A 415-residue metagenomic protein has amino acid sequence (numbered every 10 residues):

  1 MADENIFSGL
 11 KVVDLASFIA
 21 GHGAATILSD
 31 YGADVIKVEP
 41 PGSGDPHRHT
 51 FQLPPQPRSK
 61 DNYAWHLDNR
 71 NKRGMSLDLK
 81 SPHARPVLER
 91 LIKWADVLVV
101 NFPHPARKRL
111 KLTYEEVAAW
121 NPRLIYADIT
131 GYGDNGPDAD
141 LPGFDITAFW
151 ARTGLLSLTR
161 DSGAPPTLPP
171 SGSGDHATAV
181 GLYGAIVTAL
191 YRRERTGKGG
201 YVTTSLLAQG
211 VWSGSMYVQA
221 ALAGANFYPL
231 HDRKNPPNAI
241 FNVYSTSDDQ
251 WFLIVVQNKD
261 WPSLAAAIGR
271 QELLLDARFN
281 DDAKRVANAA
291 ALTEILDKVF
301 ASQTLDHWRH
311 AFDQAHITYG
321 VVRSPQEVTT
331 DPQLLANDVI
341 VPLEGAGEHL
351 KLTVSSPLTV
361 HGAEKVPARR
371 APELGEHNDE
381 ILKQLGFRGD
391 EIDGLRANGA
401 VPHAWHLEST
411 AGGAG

Functional and structural regions predicted by a protein language model:
M1-K198, F227, E373, D379-G415: N-terminal helix-loop segment corresponding to the beta1-alpha1 unit of nucleotide/adenylate-binding folds
V35-V38, D313-E327, R388-D393: Short, well-structured beta-strand/strand-turn elements
G42, G131-G133, L206-V211, D248-Q250 (+2 more regions): Glycine-rich beta-alpha junction loops
T167-A177, G199-Y201, H231-N235, A239-F241 (+3 more regions): A short glycine-threonine-serine/GTX helix/turn-capping micro-motif
G172-V187, L206-G214, V256-D260: Mid-domain beta-loop-alpha active-site segment that forms a flexible, acidic cofactor/metal-binding surface
L190-P229: Substrate-binding/catalytic subdomain of NAD(P)-dependent oxidoreductase enzymes
K234, I240-A315, Y319: Aromatic-enriched alpha-helical interface/lid elements that frame and gate functional surfaces
Q314-A368: A glycine-rich dinucleotide-binding beta-alpha-beta segment and adjacent secondary-structure elements that constitute
